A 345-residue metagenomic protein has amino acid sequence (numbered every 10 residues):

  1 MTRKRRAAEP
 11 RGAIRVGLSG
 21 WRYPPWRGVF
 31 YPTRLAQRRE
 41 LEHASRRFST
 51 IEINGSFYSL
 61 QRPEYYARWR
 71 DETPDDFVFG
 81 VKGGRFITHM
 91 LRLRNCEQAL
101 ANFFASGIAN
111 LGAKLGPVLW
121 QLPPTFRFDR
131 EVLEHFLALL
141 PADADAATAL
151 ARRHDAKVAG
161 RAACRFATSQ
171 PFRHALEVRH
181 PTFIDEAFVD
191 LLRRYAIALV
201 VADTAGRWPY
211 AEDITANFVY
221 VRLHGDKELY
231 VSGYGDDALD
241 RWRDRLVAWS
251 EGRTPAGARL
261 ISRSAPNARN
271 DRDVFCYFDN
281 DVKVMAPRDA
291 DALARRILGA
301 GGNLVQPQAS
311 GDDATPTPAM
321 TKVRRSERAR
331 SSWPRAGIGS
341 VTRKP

Functional and structural regions predicted by a protein language model:
M1-P345: Residues lining hydrophobic/aromatic ligand-binding pockets adjacent to catalytic sites
